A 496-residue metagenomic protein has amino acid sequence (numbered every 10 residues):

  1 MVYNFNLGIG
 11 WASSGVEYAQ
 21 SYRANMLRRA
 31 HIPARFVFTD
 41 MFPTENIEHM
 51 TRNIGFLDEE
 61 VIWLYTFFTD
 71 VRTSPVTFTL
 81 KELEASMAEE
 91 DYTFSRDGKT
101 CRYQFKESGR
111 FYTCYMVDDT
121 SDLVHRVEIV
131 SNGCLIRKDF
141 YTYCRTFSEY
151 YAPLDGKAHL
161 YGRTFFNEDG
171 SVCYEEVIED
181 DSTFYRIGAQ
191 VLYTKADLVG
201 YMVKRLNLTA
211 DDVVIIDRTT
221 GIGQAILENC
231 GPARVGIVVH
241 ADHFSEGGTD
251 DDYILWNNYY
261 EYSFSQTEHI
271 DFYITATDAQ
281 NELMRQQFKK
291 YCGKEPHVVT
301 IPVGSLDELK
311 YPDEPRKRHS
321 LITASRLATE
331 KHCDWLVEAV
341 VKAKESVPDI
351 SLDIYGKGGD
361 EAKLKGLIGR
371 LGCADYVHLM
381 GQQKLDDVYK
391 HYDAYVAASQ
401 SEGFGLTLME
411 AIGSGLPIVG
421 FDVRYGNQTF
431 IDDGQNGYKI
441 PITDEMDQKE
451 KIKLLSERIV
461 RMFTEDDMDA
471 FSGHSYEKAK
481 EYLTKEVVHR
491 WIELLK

Functional and structural regions predicted by a protein language model:
Y260, Q266-P296: A short, active-site helix/loop in glycosyltransferases that binds the activated sugar's phosphate group
H319, R326-E345, G359-A362: A conserved mid-protein helix/loop that constitutes part of the nucleotide-sugar donor-binding site
K363-Q382: Nucleotide-activated donor-binding/catalytic signature segment of Leloir-type glycosyltransferases, i.e., the conserved
C373, R461, D467-Y482: A short, well-ordered alpha-helix in the C-terminal region of glycosyltransferases
Q382-Q383, V388-Y392: Short alpha-helical donor nucleotide-sugar binding micro-motif in glycosyltransferases
Q400: Aromatic "clamp/platform" in nucleotide-sugar-dependent glycosyltransferases that forms part of the donor/acceptor
P417-F421: Short hydrophobic beta-strand element within catalytic cores of glycosyltransferases and related nucleotide-activated
Q428-I459: Change "using UDP/GDP/dTDP sugars" to "using nucleotide sugars
